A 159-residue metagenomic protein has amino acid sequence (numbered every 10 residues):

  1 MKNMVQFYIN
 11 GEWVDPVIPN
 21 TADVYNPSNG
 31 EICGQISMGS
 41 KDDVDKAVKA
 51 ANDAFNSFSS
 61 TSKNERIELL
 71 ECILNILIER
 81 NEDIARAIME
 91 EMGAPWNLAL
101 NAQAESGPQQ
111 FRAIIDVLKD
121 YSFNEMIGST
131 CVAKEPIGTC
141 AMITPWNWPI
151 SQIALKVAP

Functional and structural regions predicted by a protein language model:
M1-G128: N-terminal Rossmann-like NAD(P)+-binding subdomain of aldehyde/semialdehyde dehydrogenases
S122-P159: Conserved small-residue-rich beta-alpha loop and adjacent elements that most often cradle the phosphate/pyrophosphate
